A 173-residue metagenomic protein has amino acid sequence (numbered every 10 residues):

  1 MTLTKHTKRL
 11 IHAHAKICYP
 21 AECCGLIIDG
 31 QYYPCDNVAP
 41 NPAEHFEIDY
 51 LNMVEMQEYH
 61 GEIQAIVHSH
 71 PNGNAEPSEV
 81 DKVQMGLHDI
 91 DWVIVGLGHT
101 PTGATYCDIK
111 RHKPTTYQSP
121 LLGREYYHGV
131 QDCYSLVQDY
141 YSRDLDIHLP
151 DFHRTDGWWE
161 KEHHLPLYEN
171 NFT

Functional and structural regions predicted by a protein language model:
M1-A65, N72-P114: Conserved beta-strand-loop surface patch within small alpha/beta domains used for substrate/adaptor or ligand engagement
P20, L145-D146: Residue-level recognition of short, structured coil/turn motifs that connect secondary structure elements
H88, D144-L145: Residues at alpha-helix termini
K113-L121: Eukaryote-biased recognition of intrinsically disordered, low-complexity regulatory segments
L121-Y127: Second-shell loop/turn segments in exported
H128-D144: Active-site nucleophilic cysteine motif
D146-W158: Short acidic alpha-helical/loop segments enriched in Asp/Glu that coordinate divalent cations
D156-T173: ...with weaker cross-activation on analogous glycine-rich loops/strands in unrelated enzymes
